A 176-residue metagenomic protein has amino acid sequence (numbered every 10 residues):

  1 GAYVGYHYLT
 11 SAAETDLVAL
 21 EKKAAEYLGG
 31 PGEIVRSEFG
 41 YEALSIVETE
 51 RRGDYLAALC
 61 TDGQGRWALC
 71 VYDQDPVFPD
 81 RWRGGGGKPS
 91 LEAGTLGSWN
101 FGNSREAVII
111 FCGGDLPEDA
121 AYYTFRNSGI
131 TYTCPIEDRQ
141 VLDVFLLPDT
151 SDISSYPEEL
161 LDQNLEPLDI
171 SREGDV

Functional and structural regions predicted by a protein language model:
G1-H7: Hydrophobic membrane-insertion alpha-helices, especially the h-region of bacterial N-terminal signal peptides
Y8-V47, P117-A121: Short, non-transmembrane alpha-helical segments in secretory-pathway proteins
R36-P79: Exposed beta-strand-loop-beta-strand "reactive/processing" segments of non-cytosolic proteins
S45-E50, S98-G102, T133-C134, E158: Short, exposed beta-strand/loop patches in secreted or surface proteins that constitute
Y55-C60, A107-G114: Short beta-strand elements that form the blades of beta-propeller/WD-repeat-like and other beta-sheet-rich scaffold
D75-P89: Tryptophan-centered short beta-strand motifs
G86-C112: Extracellular ectodomain segments of secreted/surface proteins
A107, A121-V176: Ser/Thr-rich low-complexity repeats and stalk/linker segments
